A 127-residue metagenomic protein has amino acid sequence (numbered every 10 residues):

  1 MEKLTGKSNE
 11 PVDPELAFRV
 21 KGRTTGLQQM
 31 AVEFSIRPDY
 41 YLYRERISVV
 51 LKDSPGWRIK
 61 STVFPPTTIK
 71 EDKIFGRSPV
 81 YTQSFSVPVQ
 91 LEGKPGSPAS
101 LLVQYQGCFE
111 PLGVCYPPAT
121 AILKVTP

Functional and structural regions predicted by a protein language model:
M1-P127: Structural recognition of alpha-helix starts/caps
